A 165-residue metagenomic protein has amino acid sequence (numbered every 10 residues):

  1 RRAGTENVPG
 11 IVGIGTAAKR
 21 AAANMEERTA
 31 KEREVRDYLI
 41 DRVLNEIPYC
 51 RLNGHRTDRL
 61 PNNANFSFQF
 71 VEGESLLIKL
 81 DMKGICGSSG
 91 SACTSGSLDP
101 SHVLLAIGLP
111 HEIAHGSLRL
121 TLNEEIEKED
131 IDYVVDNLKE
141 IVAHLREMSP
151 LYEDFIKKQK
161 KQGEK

Functional and structural regions predicted by a protein language model:
R1-P9, N24-E26, N65: A short glycine-threonine-serine/GTX helix/turn-capping micro-motif
V8-I11, R36, I40, P61 (+4 more regions): A general structural signal for well-ordered alpha-helical segments in protein cores
I14: Residue-level signal for inorganic ion chemistry
A18-D41, R51-L60: Structural signature of PLP-dependent enzymes
E26-E32, P48-H55, G90, L145-D154: Flexible, glycine/charged-enriched surface loops at secondary-structure junctions
I40-V43, P48-K79: Anionic-ligand binding region
A64-R119: Conserved C-terminal alpha-helix-loop-beta "cap" of PLP-dependent enzymes that closes/shapes the active-site mouth
S95, D99-K165: PLP-dependent enzyme catalytic core of the Aspartate aminotransferase-like
